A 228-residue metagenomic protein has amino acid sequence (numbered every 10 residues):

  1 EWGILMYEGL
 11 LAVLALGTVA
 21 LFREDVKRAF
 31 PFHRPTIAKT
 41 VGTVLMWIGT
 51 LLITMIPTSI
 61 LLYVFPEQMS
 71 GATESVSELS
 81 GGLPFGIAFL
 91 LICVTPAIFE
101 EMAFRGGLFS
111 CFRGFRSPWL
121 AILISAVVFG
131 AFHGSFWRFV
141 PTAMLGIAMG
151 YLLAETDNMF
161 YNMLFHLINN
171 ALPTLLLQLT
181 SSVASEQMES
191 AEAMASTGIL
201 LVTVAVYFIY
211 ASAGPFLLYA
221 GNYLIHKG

Functional and structural regions predicted by a protein language model:
E1-R23: Alpha-helical transmembrane segments in multi-pass membrane proteins
E1-W2, K27-I98, G114, Q187 (+1 more regions): Juxtamembrane helix-loop-helix connectors linking adjacent transmembrane helices in multi-pass membrane enzymes
L5, T40-L45, G86, L90 (+3 more regions): Hydrophobic alpha-helical transmembrane segments
M6, L45-M46, T95, I124-V128 (+3 more regions): Hydrophobic residues within alpha-helical transmembrane segments of multi-pass solute transporters/permease subunits
L11-V19, W47-M55, L201-H226: Hydrophobic core of alpha-helical transmembrane segments in multi-pass integral membrane proteins
F99-I124, Y151-N158: Membrane-interface helix/loop boundary segments of multi-pass membrane proteins
A126, R138-S196: Functionally important transmembrane alpha-helices
A131-W137: Membrane-interface helix caps and helix-loop-helix hairpins in membrane proteins
